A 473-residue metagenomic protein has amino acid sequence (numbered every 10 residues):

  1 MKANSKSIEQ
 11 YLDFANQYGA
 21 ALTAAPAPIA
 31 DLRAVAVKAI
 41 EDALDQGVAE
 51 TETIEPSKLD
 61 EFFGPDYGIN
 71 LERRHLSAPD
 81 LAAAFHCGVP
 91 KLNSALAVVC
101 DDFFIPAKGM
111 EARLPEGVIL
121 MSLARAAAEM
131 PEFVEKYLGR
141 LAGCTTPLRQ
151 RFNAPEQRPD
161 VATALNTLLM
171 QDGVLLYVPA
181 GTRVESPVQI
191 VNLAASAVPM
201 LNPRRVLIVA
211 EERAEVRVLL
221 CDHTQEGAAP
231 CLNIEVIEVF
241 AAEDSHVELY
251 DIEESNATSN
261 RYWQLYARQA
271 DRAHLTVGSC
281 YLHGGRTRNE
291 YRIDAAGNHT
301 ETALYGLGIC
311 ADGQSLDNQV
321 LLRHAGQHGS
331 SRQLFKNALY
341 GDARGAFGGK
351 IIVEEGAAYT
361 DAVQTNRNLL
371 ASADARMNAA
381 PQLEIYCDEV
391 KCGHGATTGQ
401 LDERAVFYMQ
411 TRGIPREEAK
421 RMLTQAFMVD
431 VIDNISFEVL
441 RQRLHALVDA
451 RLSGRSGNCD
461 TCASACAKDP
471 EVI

Functional and structural regions predicted by a protein language model:
M1-V236, H246: Short, low-to-moderate order helix/coil transition modules at the start of elongated helical scaffolds
A126-I414, M428, I432-I473: Conserved beta-strand/loop scaffold segments within soluble protein domains that form the structured core and edges
